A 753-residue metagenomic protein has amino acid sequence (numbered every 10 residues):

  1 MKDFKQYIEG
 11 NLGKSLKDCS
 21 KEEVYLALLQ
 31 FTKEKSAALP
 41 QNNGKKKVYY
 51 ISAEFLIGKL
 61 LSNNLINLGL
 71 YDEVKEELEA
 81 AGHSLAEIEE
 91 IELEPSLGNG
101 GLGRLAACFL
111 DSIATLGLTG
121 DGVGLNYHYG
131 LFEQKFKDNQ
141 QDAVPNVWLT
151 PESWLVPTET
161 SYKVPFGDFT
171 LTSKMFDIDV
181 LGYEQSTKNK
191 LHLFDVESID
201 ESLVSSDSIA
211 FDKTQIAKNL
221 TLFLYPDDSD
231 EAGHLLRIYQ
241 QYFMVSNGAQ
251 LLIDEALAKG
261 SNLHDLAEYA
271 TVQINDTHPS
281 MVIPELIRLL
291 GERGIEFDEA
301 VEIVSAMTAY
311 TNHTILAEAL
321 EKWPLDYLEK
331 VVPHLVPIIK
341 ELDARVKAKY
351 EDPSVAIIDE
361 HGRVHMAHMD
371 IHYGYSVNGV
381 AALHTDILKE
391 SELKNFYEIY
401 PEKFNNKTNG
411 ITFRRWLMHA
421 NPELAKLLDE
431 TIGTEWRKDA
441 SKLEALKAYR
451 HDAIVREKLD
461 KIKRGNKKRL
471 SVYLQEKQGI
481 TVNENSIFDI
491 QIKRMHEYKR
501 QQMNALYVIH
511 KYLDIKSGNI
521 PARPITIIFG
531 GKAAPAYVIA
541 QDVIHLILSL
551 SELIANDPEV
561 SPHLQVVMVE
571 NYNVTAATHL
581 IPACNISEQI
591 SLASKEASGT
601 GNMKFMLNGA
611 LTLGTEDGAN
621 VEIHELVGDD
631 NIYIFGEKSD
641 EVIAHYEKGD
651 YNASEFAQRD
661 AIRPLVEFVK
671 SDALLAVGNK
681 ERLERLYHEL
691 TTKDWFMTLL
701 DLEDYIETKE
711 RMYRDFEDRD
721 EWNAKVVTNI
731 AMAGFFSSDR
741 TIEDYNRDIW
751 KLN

Functional and structural regions predicted by a protein language model:
M1-N753: A conserved ligand/cofactor-binding region detector
